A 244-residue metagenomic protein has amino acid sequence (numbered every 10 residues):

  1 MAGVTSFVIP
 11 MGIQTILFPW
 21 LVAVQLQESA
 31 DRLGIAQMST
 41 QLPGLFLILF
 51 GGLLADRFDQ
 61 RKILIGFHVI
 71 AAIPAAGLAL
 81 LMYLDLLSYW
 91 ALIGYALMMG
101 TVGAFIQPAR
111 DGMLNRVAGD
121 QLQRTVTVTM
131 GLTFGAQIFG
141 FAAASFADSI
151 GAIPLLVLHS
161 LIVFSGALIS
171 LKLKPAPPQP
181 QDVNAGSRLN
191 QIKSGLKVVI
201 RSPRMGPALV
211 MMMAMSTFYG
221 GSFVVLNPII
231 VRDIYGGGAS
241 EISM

Functional and structural regions predicted by a protein language model:
M1-M244: Alpha-helical transmembrane-bundle signature of multi-pass membrane transport and export proteins
